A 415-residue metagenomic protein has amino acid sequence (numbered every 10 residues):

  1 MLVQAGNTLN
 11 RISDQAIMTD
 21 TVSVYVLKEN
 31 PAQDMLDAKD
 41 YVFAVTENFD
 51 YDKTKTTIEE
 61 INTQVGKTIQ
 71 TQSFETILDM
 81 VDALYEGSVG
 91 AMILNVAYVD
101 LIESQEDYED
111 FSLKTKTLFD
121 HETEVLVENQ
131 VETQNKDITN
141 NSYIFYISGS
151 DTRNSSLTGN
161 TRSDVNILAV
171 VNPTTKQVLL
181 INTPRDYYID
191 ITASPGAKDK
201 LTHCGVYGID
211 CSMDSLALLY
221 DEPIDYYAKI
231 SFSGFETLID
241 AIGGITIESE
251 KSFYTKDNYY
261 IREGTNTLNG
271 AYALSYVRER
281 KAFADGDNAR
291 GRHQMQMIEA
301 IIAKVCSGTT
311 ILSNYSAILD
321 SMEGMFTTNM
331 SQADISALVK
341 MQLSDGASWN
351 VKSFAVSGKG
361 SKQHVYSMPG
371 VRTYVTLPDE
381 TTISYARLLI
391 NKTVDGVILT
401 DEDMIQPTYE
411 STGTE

Functional and structural regions predicted by a protein language model:
M1-S13: Membrane-interface motif at the C-terminal end of an N-terminal transmembrane signal
I12-D20, Y25-K28, D34-M35, V42-E415: Non-catalytic, solvent-exposed segments at the cell envelope interface
